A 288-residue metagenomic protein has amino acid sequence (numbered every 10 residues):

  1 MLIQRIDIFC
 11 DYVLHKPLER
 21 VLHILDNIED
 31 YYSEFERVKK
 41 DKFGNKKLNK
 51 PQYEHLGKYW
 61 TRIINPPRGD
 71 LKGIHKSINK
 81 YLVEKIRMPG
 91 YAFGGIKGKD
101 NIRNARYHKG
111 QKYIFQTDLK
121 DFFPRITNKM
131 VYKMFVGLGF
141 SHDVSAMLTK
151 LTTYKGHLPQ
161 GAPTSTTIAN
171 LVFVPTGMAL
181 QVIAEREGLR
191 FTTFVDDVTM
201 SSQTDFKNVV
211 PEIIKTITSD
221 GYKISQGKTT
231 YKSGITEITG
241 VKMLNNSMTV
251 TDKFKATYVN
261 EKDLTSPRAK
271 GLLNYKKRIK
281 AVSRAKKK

Functional and structural regions predicted by a protein language model:
M1-H55, Y59-A162, L171-A184, T204-K288: Right-hand nucleic-acid polymerase module
I168: Conserved binding-pocket/active-site segment within a compact domain
R190-F194, K228: Short beta-strand
D196-S202: Short beta-strand->loop micro-motif that forms the acidic, two-metal-ion catalytic signature in nucleotide-processing
